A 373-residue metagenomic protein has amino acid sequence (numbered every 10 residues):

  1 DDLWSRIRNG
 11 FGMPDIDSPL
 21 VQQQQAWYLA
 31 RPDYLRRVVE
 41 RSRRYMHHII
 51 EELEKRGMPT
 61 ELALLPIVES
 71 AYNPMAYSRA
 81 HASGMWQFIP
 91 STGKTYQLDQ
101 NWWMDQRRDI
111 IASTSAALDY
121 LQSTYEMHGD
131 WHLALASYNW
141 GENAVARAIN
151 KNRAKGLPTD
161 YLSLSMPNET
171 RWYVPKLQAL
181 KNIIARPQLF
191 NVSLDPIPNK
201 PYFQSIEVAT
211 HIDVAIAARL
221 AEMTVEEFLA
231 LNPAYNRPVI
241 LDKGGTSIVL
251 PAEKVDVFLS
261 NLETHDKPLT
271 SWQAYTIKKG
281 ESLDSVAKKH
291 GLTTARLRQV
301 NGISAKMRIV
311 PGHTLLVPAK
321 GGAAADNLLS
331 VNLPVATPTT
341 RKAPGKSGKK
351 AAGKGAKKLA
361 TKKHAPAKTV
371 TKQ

Functional and structural regions predicted by a protein language model:
D1-G57, L62: An acidic, Gly/Ser/Thr/Pro-rich helix-cap/linker signature
Q23-R37, A71-R79, Q87-G129, I149-L164 (+2 more regions): Substrate-binding clefts and substrate-entry loops adjacent to catalytic sites of polymer-processing enzymes acting on
Y28-M46, K55-M58, S78-W86, Q106-A117 (+9 more regions): Solvent-exposed, acidic/flexible segments
M58-M75, A134-N139, L229-N232, V300-N301 (+1 more regions): Short, functionally critical alpha-helical segments immediately adjacent to catalytic or ligand/cofactor-binding
I67-Y72, M85-L98, W140-A144, A179 (+1 more regions): Glycine-rich, acidic and aromatic/proline-enriched surface loops and short helix-turn segments that act as binding
G129-E142, A148: Short helix/loop segments within enzyme catalytic domains that coordinate or immediately flank catalytic cofactors
A134, I216-L220, V286: Short alpha-helical "recognition helix" segments of helix-turn-helix
E169, N182, R186-A209, V225-Q373: Extracytoplasmic low-complexity/disordered linkers and repeat tracts associated with LysM-containing
